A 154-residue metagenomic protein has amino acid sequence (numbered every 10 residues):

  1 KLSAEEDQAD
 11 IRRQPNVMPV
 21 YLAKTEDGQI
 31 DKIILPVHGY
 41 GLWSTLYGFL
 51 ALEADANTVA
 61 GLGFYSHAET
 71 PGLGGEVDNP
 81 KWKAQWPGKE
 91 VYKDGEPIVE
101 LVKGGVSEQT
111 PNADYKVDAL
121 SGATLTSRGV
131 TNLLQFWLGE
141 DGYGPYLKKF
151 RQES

Functional and structural regions predicted by a protein language model:
K1-S154: Flexible, solvent-exposed loop/hinge segments and secondary-structure transition points
